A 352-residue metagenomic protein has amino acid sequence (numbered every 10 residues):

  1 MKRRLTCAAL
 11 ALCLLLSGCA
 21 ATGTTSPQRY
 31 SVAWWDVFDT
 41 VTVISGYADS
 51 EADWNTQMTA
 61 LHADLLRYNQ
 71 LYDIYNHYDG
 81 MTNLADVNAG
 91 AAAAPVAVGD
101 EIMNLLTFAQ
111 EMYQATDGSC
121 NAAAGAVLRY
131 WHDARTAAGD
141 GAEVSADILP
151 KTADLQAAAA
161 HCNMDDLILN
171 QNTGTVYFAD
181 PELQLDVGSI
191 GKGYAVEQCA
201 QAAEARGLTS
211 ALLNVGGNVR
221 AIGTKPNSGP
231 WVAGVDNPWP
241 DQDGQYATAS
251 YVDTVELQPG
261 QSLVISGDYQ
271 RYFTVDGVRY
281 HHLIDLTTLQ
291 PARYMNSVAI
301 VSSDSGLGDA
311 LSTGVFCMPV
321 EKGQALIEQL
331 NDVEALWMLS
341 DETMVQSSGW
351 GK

Functional and structural regions predicted by a protein language model:
K2-K352: Mature catalytic core of soluble alpha/beta enzymes
